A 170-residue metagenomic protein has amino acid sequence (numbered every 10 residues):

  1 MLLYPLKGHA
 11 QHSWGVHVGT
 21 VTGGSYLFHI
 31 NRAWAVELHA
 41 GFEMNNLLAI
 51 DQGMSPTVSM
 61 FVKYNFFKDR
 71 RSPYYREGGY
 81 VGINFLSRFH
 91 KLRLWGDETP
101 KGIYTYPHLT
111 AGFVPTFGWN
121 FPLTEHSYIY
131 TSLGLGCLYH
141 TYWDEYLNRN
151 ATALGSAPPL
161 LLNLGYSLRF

Functional and structural regions predicted by a protein language model:
L6-K63, H90-L92, S167-R169: Short glycine/proline- and aromatic-enriched beta-strand/turn motifs that initiate or cap beta-hairpins
K7-Q11, A33, F67-G78, L123-Y128: Short loop/turn motifs that connect adjacent beta-strands in outer-membrane beta-barrel proteins
S13-H17, A35-E37, Y80-N84, Y128-S132: Residue-level detector of the transmembrane beta-barrel scaffold of outer-membrane proteins
V18-T20, Q52-V58, P107-F113, L154-L160: Residues that define the transmembrane beta-barrel architecture of outer-membrane proteins
G24-F28, F42, M60-Y64, S87 (+3 more regions): Residues on the lipid-exposed face of transmembrane beta-strands in outer-membrane beta-barrel proteins
A49-Q52, L92-P100, Y142-R149: Outer-membrane beta-barrel translocator domains and adjoining extracellular loop/strand segments of Gram-negative
Q52-L94: Mid-chain, structured segments of secreted extracytoplasmic proteins
P122-F170: Predominantly the C-terminal beta-signal and adjacent terminal strand-loop region of outer-membrane beta-barrel
